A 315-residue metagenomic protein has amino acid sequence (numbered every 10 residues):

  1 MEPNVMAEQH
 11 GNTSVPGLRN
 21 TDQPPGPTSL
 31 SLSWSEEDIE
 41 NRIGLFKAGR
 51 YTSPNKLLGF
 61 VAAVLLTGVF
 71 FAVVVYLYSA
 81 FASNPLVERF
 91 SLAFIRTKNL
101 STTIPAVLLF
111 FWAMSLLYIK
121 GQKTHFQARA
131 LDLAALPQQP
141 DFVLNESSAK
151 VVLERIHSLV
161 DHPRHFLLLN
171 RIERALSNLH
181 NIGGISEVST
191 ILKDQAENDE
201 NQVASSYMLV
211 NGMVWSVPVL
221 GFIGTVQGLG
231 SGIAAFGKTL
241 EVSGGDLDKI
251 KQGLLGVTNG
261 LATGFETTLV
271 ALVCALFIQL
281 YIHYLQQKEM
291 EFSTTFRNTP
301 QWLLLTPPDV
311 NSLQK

Functional and structural regions predicted by a protein language model:
E2-D199, T306-K315: Large intracellular
P54-G68, A196-G230, F265, L269: Transmembrane alpha-helical segments and their cytosolic interface motifs in multi-pass membrane proteins
A82-S83, L117-L131, G232-V242, H283-M290: Perimembrane helix-loop junctions in membrane proteins
N84-F94, I233-T258: Membrane-interfacial helix-loop-helix connectors in multipass membrane proteins
K98-F111, M213-S216, L220-I223, L261-F265: Hydrophobic alpha-helical transmembrane segments of multi-pass membrane proteins
A106-A113, G224-G228, V273, F277-Y284: Hydrophobic alpha-helical membrane-associated segments
S189, K193, M208, V242-K315: Channel- or pocket-lining gating/hinge segments that regulate access to a cavity or pore
